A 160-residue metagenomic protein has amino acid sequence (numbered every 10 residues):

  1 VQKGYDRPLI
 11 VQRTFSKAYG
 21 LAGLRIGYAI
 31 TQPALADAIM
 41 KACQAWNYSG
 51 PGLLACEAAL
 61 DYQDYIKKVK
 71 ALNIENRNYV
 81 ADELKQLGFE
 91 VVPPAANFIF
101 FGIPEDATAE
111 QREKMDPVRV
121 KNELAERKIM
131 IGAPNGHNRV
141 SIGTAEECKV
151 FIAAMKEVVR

Functional and structural regions predicted by a protein language model:
V1-D6: Short, conserved loop/helix-junction motifs that constitute active-site signature segments in enzyme catalytic cores
P8-K85, F89-V92: PLP-dependent aminotransferase class I/II
A18-Y19, F100, R139: A short acidic, often aromatic-flanked loop/helix-cap motif at beta-alpha or helix-coil junctions that lines enzyme
L24, A95-N97, P134-N138: Short amphipathic alpha-helical segments
I74, A81-R127, I142-T144: Conserved PLP-binding catalytic core of the aspartate aminotransferase-like
M115-R160: PLP-dependent enzyme catalytic core of the Aspartate aminotransferase-like
